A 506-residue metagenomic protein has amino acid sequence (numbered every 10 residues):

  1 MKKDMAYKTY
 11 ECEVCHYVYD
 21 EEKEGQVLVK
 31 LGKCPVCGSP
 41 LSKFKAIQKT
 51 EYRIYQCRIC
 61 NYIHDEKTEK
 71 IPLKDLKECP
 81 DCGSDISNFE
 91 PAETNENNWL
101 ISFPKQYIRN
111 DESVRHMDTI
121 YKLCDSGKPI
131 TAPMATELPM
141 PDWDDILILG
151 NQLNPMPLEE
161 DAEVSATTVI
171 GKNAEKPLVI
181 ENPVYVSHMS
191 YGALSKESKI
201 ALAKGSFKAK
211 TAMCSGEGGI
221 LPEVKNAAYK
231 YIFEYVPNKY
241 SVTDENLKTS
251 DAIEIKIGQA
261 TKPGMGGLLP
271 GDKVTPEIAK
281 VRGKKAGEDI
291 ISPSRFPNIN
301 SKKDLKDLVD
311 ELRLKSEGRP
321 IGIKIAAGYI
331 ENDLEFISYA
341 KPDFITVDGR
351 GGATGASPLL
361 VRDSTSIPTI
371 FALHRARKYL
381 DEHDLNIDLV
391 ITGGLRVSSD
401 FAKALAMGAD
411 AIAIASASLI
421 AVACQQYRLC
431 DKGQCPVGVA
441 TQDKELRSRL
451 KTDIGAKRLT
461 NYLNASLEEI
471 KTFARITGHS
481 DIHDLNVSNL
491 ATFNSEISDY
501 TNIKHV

Functional and structural regions predicted by a protein language model:
T9, L31, I54, L76 (+1 more regions): Residues immediately within or flanking Cys/His clusters that coordinate Zn2+ in small zinc-binding modules
E13, P35, R58, P80: Cys/His/Pro-rich metal-binding microdomains
H16, G38, N61, G83: Cys/His-coordinated zinc-binding microdomains
E21-E22, K43-F44, E66-K67, N88-F89: Short, non-ligating residues that shape and space the ligands of small metal-coordination modules and catalytic
K23-G32, T68-K77: Short linker/helix segments within small regulatory modules
A92-V184, H188, A193-F207, A212 (+5 more regions): Conserved, well-structured core domains of diverse proteins
E181, H188, A193-E311, K315-G322 (+1 more regions): Active-site-facing alpha/beta catalytic cores
F296-R447: Glycine-rich phosphate/ribose-binding loops and adjacent secondary-structure elements that form binding surfaces
